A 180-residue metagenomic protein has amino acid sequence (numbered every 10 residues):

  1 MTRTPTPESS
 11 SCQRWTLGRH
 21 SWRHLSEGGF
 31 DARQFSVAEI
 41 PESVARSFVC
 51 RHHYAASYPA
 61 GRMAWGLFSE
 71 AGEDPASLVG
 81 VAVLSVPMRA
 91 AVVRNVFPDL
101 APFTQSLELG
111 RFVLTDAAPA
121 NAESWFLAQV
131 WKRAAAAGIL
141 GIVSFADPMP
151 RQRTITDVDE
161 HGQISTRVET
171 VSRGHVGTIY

Functional and structural regions predicted by a protein language model:
M1-S10, E160-Q163: Short Lys/Arg-rich cationic patches that frequently serve as NLS/NoLS or arginine-rich RNA/DNA-binding motifs
P7-R14, Q34: A positional "C-terminalness" feature that preferentially activates on distal terminal regions of long, nucleic
L17-P59: Short amphipathic alpha-helix that is part of the acyltransferase structural core
D31, S43, G61, L78 (+1 more regions): A short, polar/charged loop/turn motif at coil->beta-strand junctions and beta-hairpin connectors
S36-E39, S85-I179: Acyl-donor binding region in acyl/amide transferases
V49, R62-V86: Conserved beta-hairpin
A55-M63, A91-V92: An active-site-proximal beta-strand-loop segment
A60-G61, S77-L78, G138, G174-H175: Short, well-ordered loop/turn elements at secondary-structure boundaries
